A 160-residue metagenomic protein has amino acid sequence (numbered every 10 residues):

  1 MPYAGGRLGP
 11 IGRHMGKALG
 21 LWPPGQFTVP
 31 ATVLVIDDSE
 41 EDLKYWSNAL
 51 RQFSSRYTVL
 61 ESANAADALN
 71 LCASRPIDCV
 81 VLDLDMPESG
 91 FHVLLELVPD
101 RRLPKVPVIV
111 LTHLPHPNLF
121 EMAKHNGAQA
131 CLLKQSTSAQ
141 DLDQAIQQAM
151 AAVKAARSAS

Functional and structural regions predicted by a protein language model:
D37, L82-D83, T112: Active-site residues of response regulator receiver
E40-L60: Two-component/phosphorelay signaling modules centered on CheY-like receiver
A65, V81-L97: Conserved phosphotransfer microenvironments
N70, F91-P104: Short amphipathic alpha-helix used as the core "switch/output" element in two-component signaling
I77, G90, M122-A130: As written
N118, Q135-I146: C-terminal output helix
I146-S160: The C-terminal output helix
